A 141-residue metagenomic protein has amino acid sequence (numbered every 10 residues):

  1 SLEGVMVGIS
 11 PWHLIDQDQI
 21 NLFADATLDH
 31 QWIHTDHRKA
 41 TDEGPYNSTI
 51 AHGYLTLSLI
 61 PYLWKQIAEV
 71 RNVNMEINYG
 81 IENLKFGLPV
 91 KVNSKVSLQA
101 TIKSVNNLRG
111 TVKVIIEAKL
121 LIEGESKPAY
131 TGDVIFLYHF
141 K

Functional and structural regions predicted by a protein language model:
S1-L2, P89-K141: HotDog/MaoC-like acyl-thioester-processing domains
S1-N78: Hot-dog-fold acyl-thioester-processing enzymes
Q31-H34, D42, N78-Y79, E117-L121 (+1 more regions): Short, low-complexity, polar/charged sequence segments that are solvent-exposed and flexible
I81-F86: Short alpha-helix capping/helix-loop boundary micro-motifs
